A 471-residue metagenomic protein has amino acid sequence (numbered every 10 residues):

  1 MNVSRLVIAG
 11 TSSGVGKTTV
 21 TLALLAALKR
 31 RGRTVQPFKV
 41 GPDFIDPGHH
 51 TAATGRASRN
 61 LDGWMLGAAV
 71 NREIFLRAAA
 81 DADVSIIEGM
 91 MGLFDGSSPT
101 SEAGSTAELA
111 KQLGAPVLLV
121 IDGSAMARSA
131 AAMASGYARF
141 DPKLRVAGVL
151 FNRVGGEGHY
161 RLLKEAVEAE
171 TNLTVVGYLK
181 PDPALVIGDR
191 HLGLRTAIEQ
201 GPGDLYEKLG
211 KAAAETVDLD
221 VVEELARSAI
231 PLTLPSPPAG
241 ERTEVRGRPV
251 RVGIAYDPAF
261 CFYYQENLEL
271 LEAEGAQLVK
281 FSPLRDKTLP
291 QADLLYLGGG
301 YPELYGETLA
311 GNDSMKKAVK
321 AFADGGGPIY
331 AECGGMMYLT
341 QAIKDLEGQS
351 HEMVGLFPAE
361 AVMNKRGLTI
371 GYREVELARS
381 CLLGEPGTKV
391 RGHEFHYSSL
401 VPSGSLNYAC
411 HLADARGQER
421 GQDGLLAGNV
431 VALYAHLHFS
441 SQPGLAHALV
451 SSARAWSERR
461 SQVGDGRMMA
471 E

Functional and structural regions predicted by a protein language model:
N2-L113, V117, I121-G148, E157-R161 (+1 more regions): ATP-dependent carboxylate-amine ligase catalytic core
L24, A53, E102, A134-G136 (+4 more regions): Short, solvent-exposed amphipathic alpha-helical segments in soluble enzyme and RNA/protein-processing domains
K39-V40, L173-P183, Q277-L284: Beta-strand->loop->alpha-helix junctions that form or flank phosphate-binding loops in nucleotide-handling enzymes
H49, S97-P99, S129-A132, H159-K164 (+5 more regions): Short acidic, glycine/serine/threonine-rich loops at helix termini
A127-L234: Internal gly/pro-rich beta-alpha loop/helix module that stabilizes soluble enzyme cofactors or their anionic handles
A184-P235, E244, M363-E471: Amide-donor transfer/coupling interface in amidating biosynthetic enzymes
V250-F322: Phosphate-binding active sites in nucleotide-utilizing proteins
P302-L382: Cysteine-nucleophile active-site neighborhood
